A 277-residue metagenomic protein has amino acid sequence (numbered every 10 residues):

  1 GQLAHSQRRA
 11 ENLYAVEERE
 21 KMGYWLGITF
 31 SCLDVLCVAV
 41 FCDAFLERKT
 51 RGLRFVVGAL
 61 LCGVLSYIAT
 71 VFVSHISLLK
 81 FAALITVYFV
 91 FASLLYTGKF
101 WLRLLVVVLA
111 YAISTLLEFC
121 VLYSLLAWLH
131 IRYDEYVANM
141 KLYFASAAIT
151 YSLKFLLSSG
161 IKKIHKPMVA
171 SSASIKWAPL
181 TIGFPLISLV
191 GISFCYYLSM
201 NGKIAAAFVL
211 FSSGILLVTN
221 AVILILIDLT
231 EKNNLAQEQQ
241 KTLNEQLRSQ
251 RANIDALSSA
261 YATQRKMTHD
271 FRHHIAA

Functional and structural regions predicted by a protein language model:
G1-K21: Short, Lys/Arg-enriched N-terminal segments with co-localized hydrophobic residues within the first ~10-30 amino acids
G23, I28, L36-L53, I68-I182: Juxtamembrane segments at transmembrane-helix boundaries in multi-pass signal-transduction membrane proteins
V56-V64, F184-L186: Alpha-helical transmembrane segments
V121-A127, I187-Y197: Hydrophobic alpha-helical transmembrane segments in multi-pass integral membrane proteins
L156-A170, I192-G202, L216-T242: Juxtamembrane or sensor-core-proximal signal-transducing alpha helices that couple sensory domains to cytosolic
A205-G214: Hydrophobic alpha-helical transmembrane segments
K241-A252: Membrane-cytosol interface motif
A262-A276: Conserved phosphoacceptor histidine of two-component systems
